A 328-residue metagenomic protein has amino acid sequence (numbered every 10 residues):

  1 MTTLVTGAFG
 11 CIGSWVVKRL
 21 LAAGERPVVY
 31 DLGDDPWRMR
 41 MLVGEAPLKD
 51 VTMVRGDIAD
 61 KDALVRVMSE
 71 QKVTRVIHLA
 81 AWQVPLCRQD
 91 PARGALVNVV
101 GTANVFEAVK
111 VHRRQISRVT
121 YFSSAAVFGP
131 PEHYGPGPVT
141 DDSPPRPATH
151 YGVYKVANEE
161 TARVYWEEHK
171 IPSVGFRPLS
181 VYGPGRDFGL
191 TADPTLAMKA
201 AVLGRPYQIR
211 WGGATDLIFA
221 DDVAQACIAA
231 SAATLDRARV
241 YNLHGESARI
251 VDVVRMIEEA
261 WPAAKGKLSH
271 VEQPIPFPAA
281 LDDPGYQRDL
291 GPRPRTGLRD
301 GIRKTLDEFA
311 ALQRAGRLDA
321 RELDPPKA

Functional and structural regions predicted by a protein language model:
M1-R75: N-terminal Rossmann/SDR dinucleotide-binding element
L86-G101, V139-P145: Short alpha-helical oligomerization interface
R88, P144, S173-G185, L196-I218: A conserved pocket-lining segment of Rossmann-fold NAD(P)-dependent short-chain dehydrogenase/reductase
A103-H150: Conserved Rossmann-fold NAD(P)-dependent oxidoreductase catalytic core, especially the SDR/UDP-sugar
S117-R118, S123-S124, E159-P184: Conserved beta-loop-beta element that borders a ligand/cofactor-binding pocket
F128-G129, T149-H150, V174-A192: Flexible, glycine-rich beta-alpha linker
V156, H169, V181-T195, A220-D221 (+2 more regions): Glycine/proline-rich active-site loop of Rossmann-fold NAD(P)-dependent oxidoreductases
R205, R210-A328: C-terminal substrate-binding subdomain of Rossmann-fold SDR/epimerase-dehydratase oxidoreductases
